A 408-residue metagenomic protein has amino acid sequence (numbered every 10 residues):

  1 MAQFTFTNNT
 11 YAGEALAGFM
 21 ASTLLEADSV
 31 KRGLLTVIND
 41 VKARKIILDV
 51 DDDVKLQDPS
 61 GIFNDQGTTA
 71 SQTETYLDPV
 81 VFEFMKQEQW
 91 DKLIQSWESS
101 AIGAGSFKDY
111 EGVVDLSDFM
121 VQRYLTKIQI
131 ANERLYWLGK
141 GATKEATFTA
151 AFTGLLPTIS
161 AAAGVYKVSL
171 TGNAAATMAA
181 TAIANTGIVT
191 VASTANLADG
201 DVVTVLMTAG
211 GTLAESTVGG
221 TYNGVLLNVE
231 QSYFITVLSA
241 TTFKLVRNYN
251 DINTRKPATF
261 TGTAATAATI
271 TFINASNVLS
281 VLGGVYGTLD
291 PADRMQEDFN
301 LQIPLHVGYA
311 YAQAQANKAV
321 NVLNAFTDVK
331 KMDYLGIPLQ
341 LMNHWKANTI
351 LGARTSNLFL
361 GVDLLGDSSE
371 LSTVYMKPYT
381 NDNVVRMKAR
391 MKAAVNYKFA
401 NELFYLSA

Functional and structural regions predicted by a protein language model:
M1-A175, T271-D298, L305-M332, I337 (+2 more regions): Flexible, glycine/threonine- and acidic-rich loop/arm segments that mediate assembly and lattice contacts in viral
G33, Y124, K256-A258, G352: Low-complexity intrinsically disordered segments
I46-L48, N185-A192, L245, M332 (+2 more regions): Generic recognition of long tandem-repeat/solenoid scaffolds
G172-G287, N324: Small/polar beta-strand repeat architecture
A179-T186, I235-T241, Y334, M342-A347 (+1 more regions): Short, ordered beta-strand-loop transition motifs
D201-V202, A310-A314, N348-A353: Short, solvent-exposed polar/charged micro-motifs at secondary-structure junctions
V202, E297-N300: Conserved active-site beta-strand-loop modules that form the wall/rim of enzyme catalytic pockets and either contain
I235, L301-Q302: Extended hydrophobic secondary-structure segments that form protein cores and membrane-embedded regions
